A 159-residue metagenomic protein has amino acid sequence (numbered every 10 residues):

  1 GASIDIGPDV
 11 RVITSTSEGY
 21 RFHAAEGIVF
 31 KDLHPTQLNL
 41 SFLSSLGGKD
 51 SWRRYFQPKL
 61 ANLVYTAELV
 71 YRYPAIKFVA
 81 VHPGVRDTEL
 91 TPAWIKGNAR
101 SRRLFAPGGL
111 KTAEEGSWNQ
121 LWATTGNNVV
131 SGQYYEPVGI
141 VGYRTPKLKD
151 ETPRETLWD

Functional and structural regions predicted by a protein language model:
G1-E89: Rossmann-fold NAD(P)H-dependent dehydrogenase/reductase core
G27-F30, A93-G97, D150: Short, glycine/charged-enriched secondary-structure capping and boundary segments
T36-S41, R103-P107, L157-D159: Glycine-rich loops and low-complexity Gly/Arg-rich segments that provide flexible linkers or classic glycine-based
L43-D50, V85-D87, T91-T112: Alpha-helical membrane-targeting segments
N62-Y65, G116-Q120, L157: Alpha-helical packing segments of well-folded alpha/beta enzyme cores
K77, N98-A99, S131: Secondary-structure boundary/capping signal
L104-T145, P153: C-terminal helical subdomain
L148-D159: Intracellular terminal tails of multi-pass secondary transporters
